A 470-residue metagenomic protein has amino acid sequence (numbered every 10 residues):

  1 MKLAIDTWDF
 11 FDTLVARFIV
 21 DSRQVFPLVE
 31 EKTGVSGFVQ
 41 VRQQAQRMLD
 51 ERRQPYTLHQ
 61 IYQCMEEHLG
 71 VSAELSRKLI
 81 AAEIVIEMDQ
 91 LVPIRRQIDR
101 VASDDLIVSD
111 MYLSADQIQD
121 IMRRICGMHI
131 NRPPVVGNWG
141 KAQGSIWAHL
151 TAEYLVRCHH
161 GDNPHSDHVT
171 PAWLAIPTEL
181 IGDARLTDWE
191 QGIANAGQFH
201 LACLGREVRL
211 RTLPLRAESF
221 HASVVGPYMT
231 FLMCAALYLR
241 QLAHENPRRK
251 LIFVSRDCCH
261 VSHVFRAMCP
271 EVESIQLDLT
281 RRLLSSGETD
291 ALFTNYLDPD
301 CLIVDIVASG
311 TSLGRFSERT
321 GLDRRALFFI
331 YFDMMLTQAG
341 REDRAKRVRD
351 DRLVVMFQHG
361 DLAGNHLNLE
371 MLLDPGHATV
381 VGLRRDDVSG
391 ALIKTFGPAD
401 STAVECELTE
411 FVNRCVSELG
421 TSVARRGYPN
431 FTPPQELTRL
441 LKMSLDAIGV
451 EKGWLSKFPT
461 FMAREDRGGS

Functional and structural regions predicted by a protein language model:
M1-Q43: Active-site neighborhood of HAD-like aspartate-dependent phosphohydrolases
F11-V15, V20-D21, M111-A115, G140-A142 (+6 more regions): Short, solvent-exposed loop/turn segments at secondary-structure junctions
V25-A82: A metal-dependent, Asp-based hydrolase signature
F26-E31, Q119-C126, A148-H149, V169-L174 (+2 more regions): Short, aromatic/basic amphipathic alpha-helical patches
Q54, L58, I86-R95, S114 (+4 more regions): Phosphate/oxyanion-binding active-site loops and adjacent basic polyanion-contact surfaces
V71-R123, P133-G140, K250-D257: Substrate-recognition element of Asp-dependent hydrolases with the DxDx(T/V) motif
Q143-D167, P299-V304: Conserved Lys-Pro-Asp/Glu-containing loop-to-beta segment of HAD-superfamily phosphomonoesterases, centered on
R157-C158, I176-S470: Long, low-complexity, Lys/Arg-enriched
